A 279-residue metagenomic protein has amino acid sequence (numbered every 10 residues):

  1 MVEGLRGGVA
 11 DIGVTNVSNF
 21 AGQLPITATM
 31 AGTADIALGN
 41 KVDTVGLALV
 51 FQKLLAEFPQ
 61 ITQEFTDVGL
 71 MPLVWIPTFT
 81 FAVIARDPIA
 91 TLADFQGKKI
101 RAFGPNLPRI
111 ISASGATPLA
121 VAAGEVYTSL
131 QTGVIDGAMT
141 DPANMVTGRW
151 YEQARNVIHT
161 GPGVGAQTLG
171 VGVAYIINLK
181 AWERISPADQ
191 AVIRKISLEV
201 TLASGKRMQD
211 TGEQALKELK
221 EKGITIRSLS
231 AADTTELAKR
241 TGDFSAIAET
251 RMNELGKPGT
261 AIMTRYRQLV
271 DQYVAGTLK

Functional and structural regions predicted by a protein language model:
M1-L47, Q60-K279: N-terminal secretory/targeting leader peptides
A48-Q52: A well-ordered secondary-structure block
L54-A56: Core domains of carbohydrate- and sulfate-ester-processing enzymes
